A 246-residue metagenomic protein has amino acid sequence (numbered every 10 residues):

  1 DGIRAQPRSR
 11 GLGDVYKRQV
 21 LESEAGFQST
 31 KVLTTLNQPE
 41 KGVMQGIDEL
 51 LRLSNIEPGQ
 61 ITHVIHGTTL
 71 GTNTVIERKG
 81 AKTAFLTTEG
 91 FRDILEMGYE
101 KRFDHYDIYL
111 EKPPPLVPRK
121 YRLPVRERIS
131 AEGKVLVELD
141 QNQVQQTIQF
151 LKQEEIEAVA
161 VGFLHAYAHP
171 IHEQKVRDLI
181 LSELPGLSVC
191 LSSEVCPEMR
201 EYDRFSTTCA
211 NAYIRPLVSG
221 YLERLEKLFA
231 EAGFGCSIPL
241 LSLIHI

Functional and structural regions predicted by a protein language model:
D1-Y16, I246: Short, small-residue-biased leader/transition segments that mark boundaries at the very start of proteins
R10, D14-T74, R78: N-terminal cofactor/phosphate-binding cores enriched in small/glycine residues, especially glycine-rich loops such as
R10, F85-T87: Short, hydrophobic/glycine-enriched beta-strand segments
L21-S23, T87-E89, E100, L184 (+1 more regions): Residue-level signal for short segments within beta-strands and strand-turn junctions of well-structured beta-sheet
S23-E24, A81, E100-F103, R177-L179: Short, solvent-exposed amphipathic alpha-helical segments in soluble enzyme and RNA/protein-processing domains
L36, R52, T68-E77, K82-T83 (+2 more regions): Nucleotide/phosphate-binding catalytic cleft detector across ATP-hydrolyzing and phosphate-transferring enzymes
F85, R92-P124: N-terminal structural subdomain of ketosynthase/condensing enzymes
F91-I94, C196-E198: Short gly/pro/ser/thr-enriched loop/turn and capping motifs at secondary-structure boundaries
